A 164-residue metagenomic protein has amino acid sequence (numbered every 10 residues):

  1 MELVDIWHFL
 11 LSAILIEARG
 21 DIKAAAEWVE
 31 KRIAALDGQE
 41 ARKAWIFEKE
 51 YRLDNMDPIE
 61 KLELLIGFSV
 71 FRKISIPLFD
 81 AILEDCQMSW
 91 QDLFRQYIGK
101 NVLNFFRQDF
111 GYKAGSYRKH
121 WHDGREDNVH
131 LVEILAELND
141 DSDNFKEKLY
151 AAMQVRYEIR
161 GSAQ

Functional and structural regions predicted by a protein language model:
M1-Q164: Flexible "arm" and connector segments at domain edges
